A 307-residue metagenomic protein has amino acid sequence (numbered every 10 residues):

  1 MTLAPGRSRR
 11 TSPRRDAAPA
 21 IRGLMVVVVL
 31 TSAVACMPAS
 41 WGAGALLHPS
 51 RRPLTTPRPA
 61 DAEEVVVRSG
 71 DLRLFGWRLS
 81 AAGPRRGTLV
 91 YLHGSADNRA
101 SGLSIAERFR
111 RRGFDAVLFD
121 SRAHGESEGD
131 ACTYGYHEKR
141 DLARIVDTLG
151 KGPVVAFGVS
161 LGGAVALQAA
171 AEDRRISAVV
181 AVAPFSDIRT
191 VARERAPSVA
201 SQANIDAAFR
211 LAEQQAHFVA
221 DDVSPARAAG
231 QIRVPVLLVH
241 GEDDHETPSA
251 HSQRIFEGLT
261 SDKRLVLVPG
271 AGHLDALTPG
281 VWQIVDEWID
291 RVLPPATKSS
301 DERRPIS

Functional and structural regions predicted by a protein language model:
G23-L24, V28-R68, F75-W77, P305-S307: An N-terminal hydrophobic leader/cap segment in hydrolases
A106-E128: Conserved alpha/beta-hydrolase
C132-L149: Alpha/beta-hydrolase active-site loop
Q168-F218, A228: Hydrolase active-site cap/lid region
Q231-R233, L238-H240, D244: Short beta-strand/loop motif that positions the catalytic acidic residue of the alpha/beta-hydrolase fold
H245-H251: Conserved alpha/beta-hydrolase "acid-adjacent" motif
A271-V281: Catalytic histidine-centered segment of alpha/beta-hydrolase-like enzymes
P279-S307: Catalytic active-site module of serine/aspartate enzymes centered on a nucleophile-bearing elbow/loop
